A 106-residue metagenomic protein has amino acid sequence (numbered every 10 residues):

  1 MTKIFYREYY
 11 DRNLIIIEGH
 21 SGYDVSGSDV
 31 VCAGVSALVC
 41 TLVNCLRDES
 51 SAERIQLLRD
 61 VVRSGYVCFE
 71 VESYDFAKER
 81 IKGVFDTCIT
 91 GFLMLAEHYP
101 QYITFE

Functional and structural regions predicted by a protein language model:
M1-S28, C40-E106: N-terminal intrinsically disordered, cationic/polar leader segments that include organellar targeting peptides
V31-V35: Short, conserved glycine- and acidic-residue-centered signature motifs in active-site or ligand-binding loops
